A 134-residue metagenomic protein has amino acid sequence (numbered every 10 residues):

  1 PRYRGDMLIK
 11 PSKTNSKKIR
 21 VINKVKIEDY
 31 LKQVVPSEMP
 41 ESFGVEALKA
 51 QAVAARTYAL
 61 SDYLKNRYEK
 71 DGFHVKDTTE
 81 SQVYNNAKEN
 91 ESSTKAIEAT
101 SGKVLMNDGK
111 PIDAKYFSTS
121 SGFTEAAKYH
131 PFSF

Functional and structural regions predicted by a protein language model:
P1-F134: Conserved, single-site charged/polar hotspot
